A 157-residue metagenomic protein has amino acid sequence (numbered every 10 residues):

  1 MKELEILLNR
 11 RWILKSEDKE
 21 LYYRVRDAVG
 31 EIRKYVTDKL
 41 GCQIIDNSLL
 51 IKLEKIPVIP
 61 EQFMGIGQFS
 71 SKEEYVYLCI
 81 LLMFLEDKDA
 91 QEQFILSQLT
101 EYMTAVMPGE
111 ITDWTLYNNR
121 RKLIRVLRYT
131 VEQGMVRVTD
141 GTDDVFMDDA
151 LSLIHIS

Functional and structural regions predicted by a protein language model:
M1-G67: Eukaryotic partner-binding/assembly regions in large regulatory complexes
K2-L8, K88-I95: Short capping segments at the starts of secondary-structure elements
E17, I59-I66, A105-K122, G141-M147: A cross-kingdom feature marking solvent-exposed beta-strand/loop segments within repeated, beta-rich binding/scaffold
A28, L116-Y129: Short amphipathic alpha-helical interaction segments
E73-Q93: Positively charged, polyanion-binding regions of nucleic-acid-associated proteins
A90-E110: Short acidic, hydrophobic short linear motifs in intrinsically disordered regions
V131-G141: A short, conserved structural fragment
I154-I156: Conserved small/polar residues in nucleotide/adenosyl-binding loops
